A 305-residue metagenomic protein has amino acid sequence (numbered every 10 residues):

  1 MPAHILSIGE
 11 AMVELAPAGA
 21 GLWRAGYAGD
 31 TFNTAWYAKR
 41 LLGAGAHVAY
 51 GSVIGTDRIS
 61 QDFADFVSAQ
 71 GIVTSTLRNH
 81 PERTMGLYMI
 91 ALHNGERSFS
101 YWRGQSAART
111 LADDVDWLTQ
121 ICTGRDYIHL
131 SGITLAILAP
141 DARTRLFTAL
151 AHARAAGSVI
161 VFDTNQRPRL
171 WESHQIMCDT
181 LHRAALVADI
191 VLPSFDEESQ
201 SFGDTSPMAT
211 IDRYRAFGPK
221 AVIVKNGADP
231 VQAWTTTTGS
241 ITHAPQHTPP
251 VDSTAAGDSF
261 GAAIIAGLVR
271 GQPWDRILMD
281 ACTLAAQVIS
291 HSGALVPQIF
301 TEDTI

Functional and structural regions predicted by a protein language model:
M1-A3, A151-H152, G203-I305: Conserved phosphate-binding/catalytic region of the ribokinase-like
M1-A69: Glycine-rich phosphate/adenosyl-contacting loop at the front of the ribokinase-like
A11, T164, S259: Active-site metal-binding loops of divalent metal-dependent hydrolases
L15, G45-I133, T304-I305: Conserved N-terminal subdomain of the carbohydrate kinase-like
A38, S194, G257: Short, conserved phosphate/pyrophosphate- and ester-handling motifs at nucleotide-, phospho-/glycolipid
Q120-I121, R183-A184, R215: Structural alpha-helical scaffold elements that stabilize or flank donor/cofactor-binding regions in carbohydrate
Y127, I133-D212, D229-P230: Conserved beta-alpha-beta core of the PfkB/ribokinase-like small-molecule kinase fold
